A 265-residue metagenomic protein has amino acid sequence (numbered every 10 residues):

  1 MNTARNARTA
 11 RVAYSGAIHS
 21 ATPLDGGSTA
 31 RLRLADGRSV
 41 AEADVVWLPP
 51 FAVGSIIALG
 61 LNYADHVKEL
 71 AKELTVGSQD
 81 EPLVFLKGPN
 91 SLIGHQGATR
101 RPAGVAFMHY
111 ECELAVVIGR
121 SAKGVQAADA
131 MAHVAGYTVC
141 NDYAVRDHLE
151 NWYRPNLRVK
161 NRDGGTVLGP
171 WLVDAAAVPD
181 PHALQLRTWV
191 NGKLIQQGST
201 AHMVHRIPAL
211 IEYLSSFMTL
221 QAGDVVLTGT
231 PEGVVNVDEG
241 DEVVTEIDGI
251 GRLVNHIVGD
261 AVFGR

Functional and structural regions predicted by a protein language model:
M1-P82, A176-P179, L194, V244-E246 (+1 more regions): N-terminal non-catalytic cap/leader segment that marks the start of a structured domain
N2, D25, V45, P49-P50 (+2 more regions): Catalytic-pocket segment enriched in acidic/His residues
W47-L48, K72-L74, T99-M108, A122-D129 (+2 more regions): A generic local secondary-structure boundary/capping motif
S55, E81-L83, H95-T99, A106-L114 (+2 more regions): Generic beta-strand structural signal
N62, E111, A115-S121, V125-N141: RNA pseudouridine synthases
V76-G94, Y110, V244-D248: Structural signature of FAD isoalloxazine-binding scaffolds in flavoprotein oxidoreductases
L83-R101, K123, G164-W171, E232-V235: Short catalytic-site patches enriched in acidic/histidine residues that coordinate or position cofactors/metals
